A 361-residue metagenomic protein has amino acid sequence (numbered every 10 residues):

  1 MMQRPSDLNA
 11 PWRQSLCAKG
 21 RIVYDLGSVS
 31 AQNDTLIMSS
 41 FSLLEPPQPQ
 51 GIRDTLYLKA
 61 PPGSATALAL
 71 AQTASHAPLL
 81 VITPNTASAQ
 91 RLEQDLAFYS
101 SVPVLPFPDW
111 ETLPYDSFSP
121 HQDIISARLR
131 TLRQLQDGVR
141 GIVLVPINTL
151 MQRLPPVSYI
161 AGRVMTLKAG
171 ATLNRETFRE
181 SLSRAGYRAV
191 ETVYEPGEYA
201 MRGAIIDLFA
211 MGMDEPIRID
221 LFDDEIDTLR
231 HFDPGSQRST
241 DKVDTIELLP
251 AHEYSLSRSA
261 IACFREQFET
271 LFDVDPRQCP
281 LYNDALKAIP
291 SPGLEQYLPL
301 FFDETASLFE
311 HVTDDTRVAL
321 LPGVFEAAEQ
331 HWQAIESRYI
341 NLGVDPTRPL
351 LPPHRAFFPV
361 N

Functional and structural regions predicted by a protein language model:
M1-M2: Methionine residue identity
V23-N361: ASCE RecA-like P-loop NTPase motor cores that couple ATP hydrolysis to mechanical translocation on nucleic acids
